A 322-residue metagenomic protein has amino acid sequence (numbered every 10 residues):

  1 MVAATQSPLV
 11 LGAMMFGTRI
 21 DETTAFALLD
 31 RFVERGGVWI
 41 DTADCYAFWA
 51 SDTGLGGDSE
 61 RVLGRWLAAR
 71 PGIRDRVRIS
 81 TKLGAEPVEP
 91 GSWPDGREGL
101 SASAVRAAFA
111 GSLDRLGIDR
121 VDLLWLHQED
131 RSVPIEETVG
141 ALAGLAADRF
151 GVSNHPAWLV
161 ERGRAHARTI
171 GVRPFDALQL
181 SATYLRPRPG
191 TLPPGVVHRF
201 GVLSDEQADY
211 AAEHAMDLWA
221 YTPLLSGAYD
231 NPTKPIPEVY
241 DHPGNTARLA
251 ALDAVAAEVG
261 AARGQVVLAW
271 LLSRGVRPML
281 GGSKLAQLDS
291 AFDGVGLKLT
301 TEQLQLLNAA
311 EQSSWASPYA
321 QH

Functional and structural regions predicted by a protein language model:
M1-R78, T183, H322: N-terminal binding-site loop/beta-alpha segment at the start of enzyme catalytic domains that lines or forms
V2-T5, V33-E34, L67-R78, L113-G117 (+3 more regions): Acidic (Asp/Glu)-rich catalytic clusters
G12-T23, G91-S103, S132: Active-site mouth loops of central-metabolism enzymes
I20-F32, S101-L116, W158-A165: Short, acidic/polar
W39-A43, R78-T81, R120-W125, V152 (+2 more regions): Short beta-strand segments at enzyme active-site cores
F48, E129-H322: Beta/alpha (TIM)-barrel catalytic core signal, keyed to glycine-rich beta->alpha loops juxtaposed to Asp/Glu that bind
F48-G54, A85-G99, T233-P237: Surface-exposed, active-site-proximal loop segments in enzymatic domains
L113-P134: Active-site groove signature of glycoside hydrolases
